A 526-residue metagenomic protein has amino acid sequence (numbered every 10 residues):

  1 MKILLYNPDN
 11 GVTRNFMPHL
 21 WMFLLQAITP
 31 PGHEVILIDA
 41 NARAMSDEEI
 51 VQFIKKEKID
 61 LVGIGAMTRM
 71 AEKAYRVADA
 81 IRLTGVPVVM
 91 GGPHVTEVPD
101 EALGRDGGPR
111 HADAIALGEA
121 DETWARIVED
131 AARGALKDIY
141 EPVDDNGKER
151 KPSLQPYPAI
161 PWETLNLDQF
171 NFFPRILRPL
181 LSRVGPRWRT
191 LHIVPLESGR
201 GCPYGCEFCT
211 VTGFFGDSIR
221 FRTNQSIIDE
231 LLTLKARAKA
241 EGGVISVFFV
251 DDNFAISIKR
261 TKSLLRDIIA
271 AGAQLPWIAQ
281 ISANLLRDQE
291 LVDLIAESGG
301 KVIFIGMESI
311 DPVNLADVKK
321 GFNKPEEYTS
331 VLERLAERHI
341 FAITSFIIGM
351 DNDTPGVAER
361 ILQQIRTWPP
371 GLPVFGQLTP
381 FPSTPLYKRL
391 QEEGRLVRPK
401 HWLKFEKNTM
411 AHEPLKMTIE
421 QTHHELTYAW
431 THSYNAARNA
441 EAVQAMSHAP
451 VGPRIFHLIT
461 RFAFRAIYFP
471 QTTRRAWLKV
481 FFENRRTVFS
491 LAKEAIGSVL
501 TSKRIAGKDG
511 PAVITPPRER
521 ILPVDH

Functional and structural regions predicted by a protein language model:
M1-E230: Acidic, low-complexity intrinsically disordered segments
K2-P8, R14, E34, V51 (+6 more regions): Radical SAM enzyme core and accessory elements
P8, M67, P93-H94, A120 (+5 more regions): Histidine-centered beta-alpha loop that forms part of the nucleotide-sugar donor binding/catalytic region in diverse
V12-T13, V95-E101, W124, Y204 (+5 more regions): Flexible glycine/acidic-rich beta-alpha junction loops that bind and position SAM and/or redox cofactors in anaerobic
K55, L103-G108, K235, K239-A240 (+2 more regions): Non-catalytic positions within long, well-ordered alpha-helices that form the structural scaffold/packing of enzyme
N166-I343, I348-M350, T354-Q363: Radical SAM [4Fe-4S] cluster-binding motif and immediate context
